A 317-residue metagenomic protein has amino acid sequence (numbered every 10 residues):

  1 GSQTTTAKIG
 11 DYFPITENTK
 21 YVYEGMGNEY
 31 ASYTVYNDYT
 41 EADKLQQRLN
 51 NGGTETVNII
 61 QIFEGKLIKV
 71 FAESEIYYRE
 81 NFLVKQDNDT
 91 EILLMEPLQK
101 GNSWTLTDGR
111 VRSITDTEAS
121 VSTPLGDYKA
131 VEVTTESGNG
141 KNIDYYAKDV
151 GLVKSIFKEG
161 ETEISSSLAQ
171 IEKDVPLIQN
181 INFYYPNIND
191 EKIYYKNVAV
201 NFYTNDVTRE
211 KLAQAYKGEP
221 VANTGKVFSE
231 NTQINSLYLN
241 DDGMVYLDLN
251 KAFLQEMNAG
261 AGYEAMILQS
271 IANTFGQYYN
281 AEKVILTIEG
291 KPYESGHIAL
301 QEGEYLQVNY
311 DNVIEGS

Functional and structural regions predicted by a protein language model:
G1-Q3, E161-S317: Bimodal "functional hotspot" detector
Q3-I178: Conserved functional acidic sites
